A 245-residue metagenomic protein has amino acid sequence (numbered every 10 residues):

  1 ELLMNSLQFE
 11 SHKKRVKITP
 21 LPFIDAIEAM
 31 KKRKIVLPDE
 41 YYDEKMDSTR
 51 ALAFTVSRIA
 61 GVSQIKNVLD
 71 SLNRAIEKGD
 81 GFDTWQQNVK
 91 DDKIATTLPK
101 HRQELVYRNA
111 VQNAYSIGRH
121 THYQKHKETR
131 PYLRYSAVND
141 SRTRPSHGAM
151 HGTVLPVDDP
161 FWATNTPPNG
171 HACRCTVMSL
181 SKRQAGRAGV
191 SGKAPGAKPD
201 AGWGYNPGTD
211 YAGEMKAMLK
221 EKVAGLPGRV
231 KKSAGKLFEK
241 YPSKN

Functional and structural regions predicted by a protein language model:
E1-G170, S179-N245: Domain-core detector
